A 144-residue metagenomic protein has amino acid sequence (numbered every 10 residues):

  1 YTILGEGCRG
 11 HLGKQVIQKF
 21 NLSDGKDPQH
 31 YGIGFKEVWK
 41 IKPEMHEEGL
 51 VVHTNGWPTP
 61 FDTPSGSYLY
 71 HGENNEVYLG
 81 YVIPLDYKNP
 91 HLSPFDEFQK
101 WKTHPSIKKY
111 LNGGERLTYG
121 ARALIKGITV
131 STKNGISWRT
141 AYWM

Functional and structural regions predicted by a protein language model:
Y1-N112: Predominantly flavin-linked oxidoreductase catalytic cores and closely associated redox partners
N89-M144: FAD/FMN-dependent oxidoreductases across multiple families
